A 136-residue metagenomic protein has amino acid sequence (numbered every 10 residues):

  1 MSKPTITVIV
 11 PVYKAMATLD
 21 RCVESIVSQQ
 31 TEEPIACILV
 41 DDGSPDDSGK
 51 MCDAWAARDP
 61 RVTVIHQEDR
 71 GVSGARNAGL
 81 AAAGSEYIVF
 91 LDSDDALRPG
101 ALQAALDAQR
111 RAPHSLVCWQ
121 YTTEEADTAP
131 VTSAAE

Functional and structural regions predicted by a protein language model:
M1-E136: Nucleotide-sugar donor-binding/catalytic module of glycosyltransferases that assemble extracellular/cell-envelope
